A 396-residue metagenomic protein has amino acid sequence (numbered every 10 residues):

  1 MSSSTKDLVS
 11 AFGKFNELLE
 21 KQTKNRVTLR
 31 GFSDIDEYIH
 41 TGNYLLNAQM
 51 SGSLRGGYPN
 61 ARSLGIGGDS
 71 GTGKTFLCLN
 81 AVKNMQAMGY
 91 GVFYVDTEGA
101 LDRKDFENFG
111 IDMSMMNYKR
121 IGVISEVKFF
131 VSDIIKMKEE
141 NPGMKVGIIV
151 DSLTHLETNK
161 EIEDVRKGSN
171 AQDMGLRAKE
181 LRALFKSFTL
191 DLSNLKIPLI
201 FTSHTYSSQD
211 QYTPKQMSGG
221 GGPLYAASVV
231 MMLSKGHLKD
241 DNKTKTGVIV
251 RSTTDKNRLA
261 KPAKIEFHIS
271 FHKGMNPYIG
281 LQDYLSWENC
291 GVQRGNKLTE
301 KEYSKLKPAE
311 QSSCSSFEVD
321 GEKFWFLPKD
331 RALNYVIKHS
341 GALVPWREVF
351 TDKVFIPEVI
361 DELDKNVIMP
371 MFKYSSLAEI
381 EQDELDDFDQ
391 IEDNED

Functional and structural regions predicted by a protein language model:
M1-L29, I39, L238-D396: C-terminal regions of RecA-like/P-loop NTPase motor modules
S3-M115, D133: The Walker A/P-loop phosphate-binding site
L18, Q22, Q49-S53, D69 (+14 more regions): Conserved, well-folded catalytic cores of nucleic-acid-processing and energy-transducing macromolecular machines
G42, C78, V127, L184-F185 (+1 more regions): Amphipathic coiled-coil/heptad-repeat helices and related helical stalk/stem segments that mediate oligomerization
G57-L64, M144-G147, D173-R177, S218 (+2 more regions): Glycine-rich, flexible loop segments associated with nucleotide phosphate handling
L64-I66, F93-V95, N117-K119, I200 (+1 more regions): Hydrophobic/aromatic beta-strand patches that form the interior of the parallel beta-sheet core in alpha/beta enzyme
D69, N80, M88-A183: Conserved inter-motif catalytic segment of the P-loop NTP-binding fold
M174-E288, L298: Phosphate-binding/switch region of NTP-binding enzymes
